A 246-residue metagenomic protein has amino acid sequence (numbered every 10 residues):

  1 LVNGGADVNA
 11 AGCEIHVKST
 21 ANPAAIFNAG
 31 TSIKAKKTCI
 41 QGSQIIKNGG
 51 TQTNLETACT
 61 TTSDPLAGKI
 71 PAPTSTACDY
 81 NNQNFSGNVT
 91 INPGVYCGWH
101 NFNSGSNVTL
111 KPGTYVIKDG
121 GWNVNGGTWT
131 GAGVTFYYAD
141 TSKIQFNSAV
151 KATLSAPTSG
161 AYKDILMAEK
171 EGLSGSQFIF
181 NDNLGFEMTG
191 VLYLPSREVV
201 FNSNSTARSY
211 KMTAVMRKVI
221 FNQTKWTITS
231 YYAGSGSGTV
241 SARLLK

Functional and structural regions predicted by a protein language model:
L1-K246: Compositional signature of intrinsically disordered, low-complexity segments enriched in polar residues
